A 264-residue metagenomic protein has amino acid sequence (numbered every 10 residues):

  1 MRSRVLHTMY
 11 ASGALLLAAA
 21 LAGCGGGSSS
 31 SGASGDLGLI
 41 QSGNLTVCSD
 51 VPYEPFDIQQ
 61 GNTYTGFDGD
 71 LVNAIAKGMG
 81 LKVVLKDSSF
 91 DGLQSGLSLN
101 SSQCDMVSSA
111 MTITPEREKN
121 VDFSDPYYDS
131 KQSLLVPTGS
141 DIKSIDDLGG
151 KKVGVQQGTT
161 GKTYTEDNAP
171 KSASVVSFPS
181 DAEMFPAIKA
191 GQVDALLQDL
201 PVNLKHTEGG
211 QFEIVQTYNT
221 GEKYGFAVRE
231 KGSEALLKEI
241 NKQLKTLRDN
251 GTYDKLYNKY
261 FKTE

Functional and structural regions predicted by a protein language model:
A19-G23: C-terminal motif of bacterial Sec signal peptides marking the signal peptidase cleavage site
G25, G69-G78, T159, F226-E264: Extended ligand-binding regions for polar small-molecule ligands
G26-G32, K82, S88, T163-V176 (+2 more regions): Ligand-binding clefts/hinges and TM-proximal coupling segments of bilobed small-molecule sensing domains
G32-S109: Extracytoplasmic small-molecule ligand-binding "clamshell" domains of the periplasmic binding protein/Venus flytrap
T65-G78, S130-P179, E183-F185, A195 (+2 more regions): Bilobed "Venus flytrap"/periplasmic-binding protein-like clamshell domains and structurally analogous long
N73, K82-D147: Acidic, polar ligand-binding/catalytic clefts
A110-E118, E166, A190-G221: A ligand-binding cleft/hinge motif common to bilobed small-molecule-binding domains
Y128-V136, L204-L244, T263-E264: Periplasmic-binding protein-like
